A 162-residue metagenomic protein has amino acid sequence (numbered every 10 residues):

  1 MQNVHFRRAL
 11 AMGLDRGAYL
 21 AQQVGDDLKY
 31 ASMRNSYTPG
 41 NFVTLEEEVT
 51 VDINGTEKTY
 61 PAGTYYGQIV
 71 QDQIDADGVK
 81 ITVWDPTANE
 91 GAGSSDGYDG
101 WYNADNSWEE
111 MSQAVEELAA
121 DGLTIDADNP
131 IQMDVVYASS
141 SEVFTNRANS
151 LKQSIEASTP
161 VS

Functional and structural regions predicted by a protein language model:
Q2-S158: Append "and occasionally in soluble cytosolic enzymes with long acidic Gly/Pro-rich linkers
P160-S162: A generic structural motif
